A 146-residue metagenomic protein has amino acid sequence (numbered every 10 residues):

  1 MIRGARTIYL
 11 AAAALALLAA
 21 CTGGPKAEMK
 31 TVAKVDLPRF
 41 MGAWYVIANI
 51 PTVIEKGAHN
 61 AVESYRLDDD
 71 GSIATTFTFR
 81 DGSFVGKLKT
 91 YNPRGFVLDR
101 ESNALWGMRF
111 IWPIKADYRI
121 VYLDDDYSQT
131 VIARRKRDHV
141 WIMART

Functional and structural regions predicted by a protein language model:
M1-L10: Bacterial N-terminal signal peptides that target proteins for export
I2, A16, C21-T146: A beta-rich soluble binding module of mature secreted/lumenal proteins
Y9-L17: Terminal signal-anchor or tail-anchor transmembrane helices that tether membrane-associated enzymes to cellular
